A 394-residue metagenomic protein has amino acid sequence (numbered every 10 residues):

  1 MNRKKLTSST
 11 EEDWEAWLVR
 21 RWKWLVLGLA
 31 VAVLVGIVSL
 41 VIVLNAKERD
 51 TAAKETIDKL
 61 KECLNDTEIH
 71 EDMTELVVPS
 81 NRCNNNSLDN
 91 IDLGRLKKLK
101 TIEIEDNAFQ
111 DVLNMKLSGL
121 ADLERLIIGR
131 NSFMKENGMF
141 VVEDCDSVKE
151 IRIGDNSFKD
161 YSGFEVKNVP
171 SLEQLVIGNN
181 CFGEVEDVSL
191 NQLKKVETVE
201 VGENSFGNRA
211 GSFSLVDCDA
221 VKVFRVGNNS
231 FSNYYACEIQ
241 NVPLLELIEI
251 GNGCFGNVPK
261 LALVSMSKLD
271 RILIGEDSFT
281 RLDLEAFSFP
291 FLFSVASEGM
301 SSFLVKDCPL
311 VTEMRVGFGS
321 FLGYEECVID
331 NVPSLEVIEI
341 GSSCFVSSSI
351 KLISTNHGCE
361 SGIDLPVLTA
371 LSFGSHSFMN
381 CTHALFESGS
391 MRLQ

Functional and structural regions predicted by a protein language model:
M1-L18: Intrinsically disordered cytoplasmic terminal tails of membrane proteins
K23-D50: Alpha-helical transmembrane segments in eukaryotic/viral proteins
A46-L60: Ser/Thr/Pro/Gly-rich low-complexity linker/stalk segments immediately outside membranes or between
N65-N114, L120: LRR N-terminal entry segment and analogous cap-like coil->beta motifs
M73, L88, L99, V112 (+22 more regions): Conserved hydrophobic position(s) of the canonical leucine-rich repeat
L76, I102, M115, L126 (+20 more regions): Conserved hydrophobic beta-strand positions in leucine-rich repeat
L88-G94, M115-S118, F140-E143, I153 (+13 more regions): Recurring C-terminal helix/loop segment of individual leucine-rich repeat
